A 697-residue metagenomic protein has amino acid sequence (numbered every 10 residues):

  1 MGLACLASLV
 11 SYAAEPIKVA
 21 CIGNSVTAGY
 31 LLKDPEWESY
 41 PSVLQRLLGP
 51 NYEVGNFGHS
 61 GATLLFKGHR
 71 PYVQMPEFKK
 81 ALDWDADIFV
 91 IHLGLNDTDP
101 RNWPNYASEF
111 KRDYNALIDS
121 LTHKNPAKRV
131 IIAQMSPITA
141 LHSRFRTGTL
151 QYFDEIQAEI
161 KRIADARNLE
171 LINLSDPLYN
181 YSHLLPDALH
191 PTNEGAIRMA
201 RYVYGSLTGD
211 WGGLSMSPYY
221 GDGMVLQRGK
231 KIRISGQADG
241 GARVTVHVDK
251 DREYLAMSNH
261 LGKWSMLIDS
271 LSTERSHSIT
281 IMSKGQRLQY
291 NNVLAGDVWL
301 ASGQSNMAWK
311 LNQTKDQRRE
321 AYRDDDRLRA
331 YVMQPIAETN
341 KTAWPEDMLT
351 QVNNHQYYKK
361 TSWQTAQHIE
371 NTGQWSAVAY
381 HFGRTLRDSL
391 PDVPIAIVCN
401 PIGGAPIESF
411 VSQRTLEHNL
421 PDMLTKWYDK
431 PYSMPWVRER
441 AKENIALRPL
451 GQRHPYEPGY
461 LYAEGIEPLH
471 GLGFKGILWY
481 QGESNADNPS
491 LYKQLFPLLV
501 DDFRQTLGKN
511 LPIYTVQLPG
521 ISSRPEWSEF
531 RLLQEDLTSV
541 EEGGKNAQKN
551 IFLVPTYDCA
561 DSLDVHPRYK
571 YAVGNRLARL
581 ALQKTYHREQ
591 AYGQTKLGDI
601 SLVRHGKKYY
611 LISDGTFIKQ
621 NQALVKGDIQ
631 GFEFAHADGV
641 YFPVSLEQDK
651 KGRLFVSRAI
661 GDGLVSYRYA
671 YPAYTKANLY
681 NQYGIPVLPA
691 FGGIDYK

Functional and structural regions predicted by a protein language model:
M1-A14: Bacterial Sec-dependent N-terminal signal peptides
E15-C21, V26-N115, Q151, L271-T273 (+9 more regions): Conserved SGNH/GDSL esterase-like catalytic core that processes O-acyl groups on lipids and polysaccharides
R46, Y72-D210, R453, P458-T595: Alpha-helical cap/lid subdomain in secreted, periplasmic, or secretory-pathway luminal O-acyl-processing enzymes
S217, Q227, Y290-N312, R319-R323 (+2 more regions): Low-complexity, Pro/Ser/Thr- and charge-rich linker/hinge segments at domain boundaries
P218-Y219, V225-K231, R579, Q583-G627: Surface beta-strand/loop "capping" patches
S235-K315: Extended acidic/polar, glycine-enriched regions that form or flank non-catalytic beta-rich accessory modules
Y331, I336-G373, K475, W479-S484: Short, conserved helix/loop micro-motifs enriched in His/Cys and acidic residues
D614-K697: C-terminal beta-sandwich/jelly-roll accessory domains of carbohydrate-active enzymes
